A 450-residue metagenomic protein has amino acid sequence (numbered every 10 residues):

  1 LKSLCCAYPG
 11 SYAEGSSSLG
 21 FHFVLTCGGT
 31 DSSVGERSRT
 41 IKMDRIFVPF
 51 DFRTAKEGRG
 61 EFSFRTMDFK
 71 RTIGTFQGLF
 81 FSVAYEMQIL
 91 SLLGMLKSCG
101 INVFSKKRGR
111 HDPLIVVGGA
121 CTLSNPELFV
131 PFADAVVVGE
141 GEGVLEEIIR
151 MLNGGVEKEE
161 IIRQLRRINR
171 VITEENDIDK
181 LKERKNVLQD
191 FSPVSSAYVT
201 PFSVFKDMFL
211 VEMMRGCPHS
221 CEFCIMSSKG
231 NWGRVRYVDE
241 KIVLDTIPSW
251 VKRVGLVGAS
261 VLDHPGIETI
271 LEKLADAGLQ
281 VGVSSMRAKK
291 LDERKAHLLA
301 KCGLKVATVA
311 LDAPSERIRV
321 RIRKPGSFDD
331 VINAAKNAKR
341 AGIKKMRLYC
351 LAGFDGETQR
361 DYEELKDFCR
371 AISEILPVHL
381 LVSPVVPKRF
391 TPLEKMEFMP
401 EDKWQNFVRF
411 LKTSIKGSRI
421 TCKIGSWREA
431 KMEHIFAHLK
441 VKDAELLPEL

Functional and structural regions predicted by a protein language model:
L1-S3, A13, V171-M213: N-terminal [4Fe-4S]-dependent radical SAM core
C6-P9, A13, E240-H379, P387: Conserved SAM/AdoMet-binding glycine-rich loop
A7-P9, I46, S82, G118 (+1 more regions): Short hydrophobic segments within beta-strands
F21-F23, L96, P131-A133, L152-N153 (+8 more regions): Short secondary-structure boundary/capping segments
R37-T54: A short beta-strand-loop structural module common to alpha/beta enzyme folds
F50, G60-K180, E374, P392-K440 (+1 more regions): Glycine-rich beta-alpha loop elements in corrinoid/cobalamin-binding modules across cobalamin-dependent enzymes
F52, H219, R294-K295, R317-I322 (+3 more regions): Flexible glycine/acidic-rich beta-alpha junction loops that bind and position SAM and/or redox cofactors in anaerobic
F202-V238: Canonical Radical SAM [4Fe-4S] cluster-binding loop centered on the CxxxCxxC motif and its immediate flanking residues
